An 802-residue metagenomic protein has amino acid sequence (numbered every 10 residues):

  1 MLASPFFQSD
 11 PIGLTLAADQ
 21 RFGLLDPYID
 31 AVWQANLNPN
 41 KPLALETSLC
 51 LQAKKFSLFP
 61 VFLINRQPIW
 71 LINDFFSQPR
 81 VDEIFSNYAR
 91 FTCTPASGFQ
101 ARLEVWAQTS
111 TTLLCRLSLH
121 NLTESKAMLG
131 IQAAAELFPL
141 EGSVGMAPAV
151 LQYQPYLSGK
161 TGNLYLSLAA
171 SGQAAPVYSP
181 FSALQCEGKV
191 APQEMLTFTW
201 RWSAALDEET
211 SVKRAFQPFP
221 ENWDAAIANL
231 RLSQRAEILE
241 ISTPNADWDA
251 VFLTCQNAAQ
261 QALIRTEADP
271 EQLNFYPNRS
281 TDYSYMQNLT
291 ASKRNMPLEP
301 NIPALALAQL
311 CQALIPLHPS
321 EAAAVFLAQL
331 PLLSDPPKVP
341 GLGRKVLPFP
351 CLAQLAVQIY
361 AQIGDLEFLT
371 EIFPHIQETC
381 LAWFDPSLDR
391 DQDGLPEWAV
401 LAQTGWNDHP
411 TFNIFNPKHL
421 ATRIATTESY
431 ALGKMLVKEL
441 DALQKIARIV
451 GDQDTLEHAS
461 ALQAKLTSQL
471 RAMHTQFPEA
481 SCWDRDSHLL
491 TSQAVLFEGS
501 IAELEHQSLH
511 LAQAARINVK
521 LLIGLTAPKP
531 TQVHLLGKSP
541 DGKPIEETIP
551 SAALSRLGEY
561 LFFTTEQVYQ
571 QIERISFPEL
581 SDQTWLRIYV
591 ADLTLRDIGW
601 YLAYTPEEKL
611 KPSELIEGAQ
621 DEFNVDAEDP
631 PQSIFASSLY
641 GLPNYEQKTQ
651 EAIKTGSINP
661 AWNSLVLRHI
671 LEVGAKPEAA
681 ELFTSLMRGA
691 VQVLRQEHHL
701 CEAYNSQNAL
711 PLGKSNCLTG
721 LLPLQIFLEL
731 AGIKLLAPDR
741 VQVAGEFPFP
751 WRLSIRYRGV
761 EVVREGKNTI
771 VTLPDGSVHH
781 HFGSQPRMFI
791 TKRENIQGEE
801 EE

Functional and structural regions predicted by a protein language model:
M1-L253, E498-L593, L671-A675, M687-R688 (+2 more regions): Terminal accessory carbohydrate-recognition/targeting modules of carbohydrate-active enzymes
A35, N121, A226, L298-N407 (+8 more regions): Aromatic-rich carbohydrate-recognition surfaces in CAZymes
T243-L298, E321-L342, D389-T427, R471-I658 (+8 more regions): Extended glycan-interaction surfaces of carbohydrate-active proteins
T243-W248, P300, L314-F326, I359-Q377 (+6 more regions): Structural helix-adjacent loops and short alpha-helical linkers that scaffold large soluble proteins
T254-Q261, A328, H375-P386, A442-K445 (+2 more regions): Alpha-helical scaffold segments in carbohydrate-active enzymes
S429-G451, T455, S460-Q463, T467 (+1 more regions): Extended amphipathic alpha-helical segments enriched in small hydrophobics
T649-I658, V673, L710-C717: Short, contiguous acidic/charged loop-to-helix segments that flank catalytic cores in large enzymes
T684-K714: Aromatic/acidic polysaccharide-binding cleft in carbohydrate-active enzymes
